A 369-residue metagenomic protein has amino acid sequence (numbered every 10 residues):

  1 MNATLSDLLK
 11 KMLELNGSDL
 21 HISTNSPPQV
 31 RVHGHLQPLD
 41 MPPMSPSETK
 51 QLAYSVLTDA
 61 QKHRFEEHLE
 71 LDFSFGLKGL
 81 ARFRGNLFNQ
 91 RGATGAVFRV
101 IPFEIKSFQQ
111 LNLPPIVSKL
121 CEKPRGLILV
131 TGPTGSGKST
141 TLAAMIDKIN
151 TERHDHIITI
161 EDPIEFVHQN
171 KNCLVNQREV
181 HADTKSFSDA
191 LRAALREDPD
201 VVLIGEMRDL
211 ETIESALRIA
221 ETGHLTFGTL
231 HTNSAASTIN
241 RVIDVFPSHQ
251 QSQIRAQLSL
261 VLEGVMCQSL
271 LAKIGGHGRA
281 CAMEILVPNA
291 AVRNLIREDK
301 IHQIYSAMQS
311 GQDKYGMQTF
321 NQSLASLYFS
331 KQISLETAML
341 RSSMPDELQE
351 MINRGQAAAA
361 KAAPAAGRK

Functional and structural regions predicted by a protein language model:
M1-K369: Short, flexible helix-loop junctions that flank or precede catalytic/ligand sites
